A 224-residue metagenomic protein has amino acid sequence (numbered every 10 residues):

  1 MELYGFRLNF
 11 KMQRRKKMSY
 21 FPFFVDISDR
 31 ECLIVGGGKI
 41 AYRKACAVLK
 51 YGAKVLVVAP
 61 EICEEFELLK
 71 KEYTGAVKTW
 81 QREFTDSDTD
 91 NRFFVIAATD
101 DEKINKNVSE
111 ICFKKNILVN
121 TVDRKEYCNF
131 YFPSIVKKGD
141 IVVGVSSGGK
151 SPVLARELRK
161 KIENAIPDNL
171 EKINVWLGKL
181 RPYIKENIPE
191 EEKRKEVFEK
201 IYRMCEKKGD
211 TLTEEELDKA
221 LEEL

Functional and structural regions predicted by a protein language model:
F10-E61, E65-L69: Hydrophobic, well-ordered beta-alpha structural blocks that scaffold small-molecule cofactor pockets
K39-I40, K103, G149: Residue-level detector of alpha-helix initiation sites
V55, T79, L118-V119: Hydrophobic beta-strand scaffold residues
A59, T79-E83, D123: Short loop/edge segments at beta-strand edges and connector loops that shape dinucleotide/nucleotide cofactor-binding
Y73-S87: Glycine-rich, highly charged phosphate/nucleotide-binding loops
F94-D100, N105-Y131: ADP-ribose/adenylate-binding Rossmann-like module
T121-L170: E1/E1-like adenylate-forming module used to activate ubiquitin-like modifiers and sulfur-carrier proteins
G149-L224: An accessory alpha-helical subdomain
